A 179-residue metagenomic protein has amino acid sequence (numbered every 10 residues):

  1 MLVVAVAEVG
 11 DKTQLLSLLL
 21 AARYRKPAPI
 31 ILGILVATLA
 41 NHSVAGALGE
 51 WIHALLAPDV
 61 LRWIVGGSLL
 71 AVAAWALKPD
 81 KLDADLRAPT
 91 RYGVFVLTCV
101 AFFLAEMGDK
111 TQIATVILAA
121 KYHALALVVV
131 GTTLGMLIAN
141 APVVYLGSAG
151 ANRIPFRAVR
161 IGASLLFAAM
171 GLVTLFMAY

Functional and structural regions predicted by a protein language model:
M1-A54, A114-G135: Juxtamembrane transmembrane-helix termini in multi-pass membrane transport proteins
M1-L2, T98-V100, Y145: Short hydrophobic "helix-edge" motifs at membrane interfaces and signal-peptide entry regions
A5, V9, L39-A40, A74 (+3 more regions): Hydrophobic/aromatic residues within the transmembrane alpha-helices of Major Facilitator Superfamily
R25-V94, P142-R153, V159-L165, L172: Membrane helix-loop-helix hairpins that form the core translocation module of multi-pass transporters
D83, R87-Q112, L118: Selected transmembrane alpha-helices and immediately adjacent juxtamembrane segments of polytopic inner-membrane
L134-V143: Hydrophobic alpha-helical transmembrane segments of multi-pass membrane transport proteins, especially secondary
L172-Y179: Juxtamembrane boundary at the C-terminal end of a transmembrane helix
